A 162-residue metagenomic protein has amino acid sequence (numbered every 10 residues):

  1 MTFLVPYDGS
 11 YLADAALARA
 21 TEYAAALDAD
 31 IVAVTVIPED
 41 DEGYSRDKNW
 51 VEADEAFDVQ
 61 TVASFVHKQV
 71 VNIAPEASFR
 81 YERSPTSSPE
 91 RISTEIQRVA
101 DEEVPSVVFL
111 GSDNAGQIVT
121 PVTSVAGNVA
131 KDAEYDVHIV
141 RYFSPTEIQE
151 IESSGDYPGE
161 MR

Functional and structural regions predicted by a protein language model:
M1-D14, D132-R162: Intrinsically disordered or low-complexity boundary/linker segments at protein termini and domain junctions
T2-D47, R162: Small/aliphatic-rich secondary-structure junction motif
A16, G43-D47, E90-T94, T120-P121 (+1 more regions): Short, well-ordered secondary-structure micro-motifs
R19, F57-V70, E95: Short, solvent-exposed amphipathic alpha-helices that sit in or adjacent to ligand/effector-binding or catalytic
L27, V125, D132-E134: Short, structured coil segments at secondary-structure junctions
I37-T61, I148-R162: Acidic, proline/glycine-rich short linear motifs
V71-V108, Y135, S144-E147: Structural beta-alpha unit
V107-N128, T146-E147: Glycine-rich, Arg-bearing micro-motifs that act as flexible, cationic patches
